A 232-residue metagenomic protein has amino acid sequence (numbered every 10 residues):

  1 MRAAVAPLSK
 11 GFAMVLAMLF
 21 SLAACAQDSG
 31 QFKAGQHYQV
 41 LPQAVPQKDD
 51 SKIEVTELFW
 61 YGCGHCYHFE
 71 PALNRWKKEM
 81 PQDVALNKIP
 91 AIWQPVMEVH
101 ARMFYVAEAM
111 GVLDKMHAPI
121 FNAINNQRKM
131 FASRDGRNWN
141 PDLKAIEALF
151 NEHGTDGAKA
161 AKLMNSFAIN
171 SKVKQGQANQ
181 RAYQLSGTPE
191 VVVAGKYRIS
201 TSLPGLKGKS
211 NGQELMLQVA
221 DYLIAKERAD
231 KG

Functional and structural regions predicted by a protein language model:
R2-E98, A225-G232: Extracytoplasmic thiol/disulfide redox context detector
V5, A148-G232: C-terminal cap of thioredoxin/glutaredoxin-like
D28-P42, R137, P141-L143, S210-D221: Periplasmic c-type cytochrome electron-transfer domains
L41-A44, W60, L143-G154: Short low-complexity stretches enriched in small and charged residues
A44-K48, L73-K77, H117-A118, E147-F150 (+1 more regions): Short hydrophobic/aromatic-rich motifs at helix boundaries and adjacent loops
Y61, H68-K144, L215, L223 (+1 more regions): Structural alpha/beta surface segment adjacent to cysteine/selenocysteine redox centers across thiol/disulfide enzymes
C63, N125, K129, T155-A158 (+1 more regions): A broad detector of the eukaryotic-type serine/threonine protein kinase catalytic domain
